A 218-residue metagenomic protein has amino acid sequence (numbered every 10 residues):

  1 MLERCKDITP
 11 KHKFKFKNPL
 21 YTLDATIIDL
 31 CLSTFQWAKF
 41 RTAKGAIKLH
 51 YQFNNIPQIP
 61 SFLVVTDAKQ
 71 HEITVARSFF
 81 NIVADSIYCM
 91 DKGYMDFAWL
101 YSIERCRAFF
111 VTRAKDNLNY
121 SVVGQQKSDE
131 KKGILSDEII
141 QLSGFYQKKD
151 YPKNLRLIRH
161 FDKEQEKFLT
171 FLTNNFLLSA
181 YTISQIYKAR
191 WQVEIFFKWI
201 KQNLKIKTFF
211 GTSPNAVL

Functional and structural regions predicted by a protein language model:
M1-R4, K11-S33, A38-L218: Single, function-defining residue in the core of a domain
